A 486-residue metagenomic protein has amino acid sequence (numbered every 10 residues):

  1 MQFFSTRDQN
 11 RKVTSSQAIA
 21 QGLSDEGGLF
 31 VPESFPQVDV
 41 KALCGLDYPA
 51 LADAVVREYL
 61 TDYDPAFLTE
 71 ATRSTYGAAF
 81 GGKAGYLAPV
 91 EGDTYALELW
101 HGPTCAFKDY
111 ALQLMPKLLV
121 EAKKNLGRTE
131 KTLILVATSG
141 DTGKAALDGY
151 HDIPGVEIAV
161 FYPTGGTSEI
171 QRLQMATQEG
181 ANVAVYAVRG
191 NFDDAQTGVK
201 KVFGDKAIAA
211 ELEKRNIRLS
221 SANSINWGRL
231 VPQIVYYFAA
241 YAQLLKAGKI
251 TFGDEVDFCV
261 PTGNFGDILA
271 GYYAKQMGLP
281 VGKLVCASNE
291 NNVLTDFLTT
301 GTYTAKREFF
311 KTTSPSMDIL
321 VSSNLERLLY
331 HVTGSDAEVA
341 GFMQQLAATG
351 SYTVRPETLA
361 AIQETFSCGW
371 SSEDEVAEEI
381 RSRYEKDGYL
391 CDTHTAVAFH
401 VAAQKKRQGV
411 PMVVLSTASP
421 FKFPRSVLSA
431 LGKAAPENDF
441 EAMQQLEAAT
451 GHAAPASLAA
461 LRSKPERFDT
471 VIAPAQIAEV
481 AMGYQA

Functional and structural regions predicted by a protein language model:
M1-A486: PLP-dependent amino-acid enzyme catalytic core
